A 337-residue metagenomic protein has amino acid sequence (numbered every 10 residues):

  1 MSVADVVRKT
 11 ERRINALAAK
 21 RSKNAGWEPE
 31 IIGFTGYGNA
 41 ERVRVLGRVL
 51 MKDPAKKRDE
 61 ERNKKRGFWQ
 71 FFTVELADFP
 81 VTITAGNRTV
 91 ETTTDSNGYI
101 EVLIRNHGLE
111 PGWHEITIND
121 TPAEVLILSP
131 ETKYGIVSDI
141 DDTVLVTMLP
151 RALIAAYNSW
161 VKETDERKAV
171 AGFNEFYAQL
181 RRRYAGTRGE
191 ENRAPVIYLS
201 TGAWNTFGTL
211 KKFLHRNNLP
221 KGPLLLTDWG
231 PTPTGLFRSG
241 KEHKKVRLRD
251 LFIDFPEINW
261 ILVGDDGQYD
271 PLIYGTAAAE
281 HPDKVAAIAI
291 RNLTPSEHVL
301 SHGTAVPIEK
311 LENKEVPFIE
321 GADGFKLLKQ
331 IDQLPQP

Functional and structural regions predicted by a protein language model:
M1-D5, G202-P337: C-terminal cap/substrate-recognition subdomain and adjoining C-terminal extension of metal-dependent phosphatase-like
M1-E124, L128, G189-E190, G324-P337: Intrinsically disordered, serine/threonine/proline
S2-R8, A16-A25, G36-N39, K52 (+2 more regions): Alpha-helical substrate-recognition element adjacent to the catalytic core
V43, V196, W260: Short glycine- and Lys/Arg-enriched binding-loop motifs that mark or flank ligand-binding interfaces
K56, P111, Y134, T147 (+1 more regions): Intrinsically disordered, low-complexity acidic/polar segments
F68-F72, K133, L199, W260: Bulky hydrophobic/aromatic packing residues
